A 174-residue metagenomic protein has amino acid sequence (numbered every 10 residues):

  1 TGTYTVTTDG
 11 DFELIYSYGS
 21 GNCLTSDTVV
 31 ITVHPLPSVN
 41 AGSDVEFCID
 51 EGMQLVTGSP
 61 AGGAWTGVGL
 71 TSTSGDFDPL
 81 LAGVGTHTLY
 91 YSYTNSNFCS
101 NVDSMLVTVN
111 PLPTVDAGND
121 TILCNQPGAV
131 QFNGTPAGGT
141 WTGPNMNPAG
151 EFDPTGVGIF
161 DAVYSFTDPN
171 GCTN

Functional and structural regions predicted by a protein language model:
G2-E13, G75-T88, G150-V163: Solvent-exposed segments in extracellular or luminal domains encompassing
Y16-Y18, Y93, F166: Conserved structural position at the C-terminal beta-strand of extracellular beta-sandwich adhesion modules
S20-S26, C48, S96-V102, C124 (+1 more regions): Short, exposed coil/turn segments at beta-strand boundaries within extracellular/luminal domains
S26-T28, P79, S104, T121 (+4 more regions): Coil residues (strongly favoring Ser/Thr
V29-P35, V107-P111: Interdomain boundary/hinge segments at the C-termini of tandem beta-sandwich modules
L36-S43, L112-N119: Proline-enriched interdomain boundary motifs that mark the N-terminal boundary and often initiate the first structured
E51-P60, P127-P136: A short beta-strand segment in extracellular, disulfide-stabilized domains
S59-G67, T135-G143: Solvent-exposed loop segments of extracellular immunoglobulin-like
